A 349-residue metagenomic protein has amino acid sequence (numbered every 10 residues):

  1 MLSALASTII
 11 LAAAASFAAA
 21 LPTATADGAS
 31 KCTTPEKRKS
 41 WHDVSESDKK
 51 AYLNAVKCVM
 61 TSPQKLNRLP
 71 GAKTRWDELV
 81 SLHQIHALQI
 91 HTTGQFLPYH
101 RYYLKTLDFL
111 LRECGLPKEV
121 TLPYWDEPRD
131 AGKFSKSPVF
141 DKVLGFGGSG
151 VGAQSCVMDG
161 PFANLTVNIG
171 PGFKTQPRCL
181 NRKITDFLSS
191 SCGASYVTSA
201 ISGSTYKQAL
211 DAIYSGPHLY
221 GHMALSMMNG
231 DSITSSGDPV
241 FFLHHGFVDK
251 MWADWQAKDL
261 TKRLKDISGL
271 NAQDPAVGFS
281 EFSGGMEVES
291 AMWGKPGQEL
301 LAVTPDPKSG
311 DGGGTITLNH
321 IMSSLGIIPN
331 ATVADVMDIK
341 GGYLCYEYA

Functional and structural regions predicted by a protein language model:
M1-A26: Fungal secretory targeting signals
L21-A349: Intrinsically disordered, flexible peripheral segments
